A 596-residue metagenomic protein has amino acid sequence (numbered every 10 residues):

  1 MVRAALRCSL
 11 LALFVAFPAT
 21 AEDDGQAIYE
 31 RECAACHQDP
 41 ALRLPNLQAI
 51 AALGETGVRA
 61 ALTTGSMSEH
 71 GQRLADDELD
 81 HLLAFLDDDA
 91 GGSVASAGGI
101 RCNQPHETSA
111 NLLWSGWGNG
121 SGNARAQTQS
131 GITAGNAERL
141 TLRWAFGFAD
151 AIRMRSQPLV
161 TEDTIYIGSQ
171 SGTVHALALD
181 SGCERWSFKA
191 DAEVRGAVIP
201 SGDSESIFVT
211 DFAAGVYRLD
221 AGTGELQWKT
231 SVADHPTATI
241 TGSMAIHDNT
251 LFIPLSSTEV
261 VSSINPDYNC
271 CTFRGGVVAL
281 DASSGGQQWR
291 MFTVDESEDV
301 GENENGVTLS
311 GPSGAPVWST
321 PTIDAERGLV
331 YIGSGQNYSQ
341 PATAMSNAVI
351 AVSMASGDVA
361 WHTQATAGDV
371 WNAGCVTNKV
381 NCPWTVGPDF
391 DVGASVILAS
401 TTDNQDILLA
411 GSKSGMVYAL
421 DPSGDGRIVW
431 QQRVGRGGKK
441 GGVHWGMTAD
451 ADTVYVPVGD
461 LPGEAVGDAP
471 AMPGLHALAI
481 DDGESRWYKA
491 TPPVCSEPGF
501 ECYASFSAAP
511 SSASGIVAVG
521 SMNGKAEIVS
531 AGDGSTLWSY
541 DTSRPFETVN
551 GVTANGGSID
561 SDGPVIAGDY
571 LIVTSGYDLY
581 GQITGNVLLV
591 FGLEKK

Functional and structural regions predicted by a protein language model:
R3-L11: Sec-dependent signal peptide recognition, specifically the positively charged N-region followed immediately by
L13-I28, N103: Electrostatic cytochrome c docking/interface patches
E22-D39, R59: Sequence/structural segment immediately N-terminal to covalent heme-attachment motifs in c-type and related
A35, L44-A90, L329: Extracytoplasmic electron-transfer domains, predominantly the class I c-type cytochrome c fold
L44-P45, S121-Q127, D150-S156, H175 (+1 more regions): Short, solvent-exposed loop/turn elements at domain surfaces
G99-R143, T293, E298: Blade/loop signatures of beta-propeller domains
A134-A149, T173-V194, P200-A238, H247-L251 (+6 more regions): Extracytoplasmic/lumenal domain signature
